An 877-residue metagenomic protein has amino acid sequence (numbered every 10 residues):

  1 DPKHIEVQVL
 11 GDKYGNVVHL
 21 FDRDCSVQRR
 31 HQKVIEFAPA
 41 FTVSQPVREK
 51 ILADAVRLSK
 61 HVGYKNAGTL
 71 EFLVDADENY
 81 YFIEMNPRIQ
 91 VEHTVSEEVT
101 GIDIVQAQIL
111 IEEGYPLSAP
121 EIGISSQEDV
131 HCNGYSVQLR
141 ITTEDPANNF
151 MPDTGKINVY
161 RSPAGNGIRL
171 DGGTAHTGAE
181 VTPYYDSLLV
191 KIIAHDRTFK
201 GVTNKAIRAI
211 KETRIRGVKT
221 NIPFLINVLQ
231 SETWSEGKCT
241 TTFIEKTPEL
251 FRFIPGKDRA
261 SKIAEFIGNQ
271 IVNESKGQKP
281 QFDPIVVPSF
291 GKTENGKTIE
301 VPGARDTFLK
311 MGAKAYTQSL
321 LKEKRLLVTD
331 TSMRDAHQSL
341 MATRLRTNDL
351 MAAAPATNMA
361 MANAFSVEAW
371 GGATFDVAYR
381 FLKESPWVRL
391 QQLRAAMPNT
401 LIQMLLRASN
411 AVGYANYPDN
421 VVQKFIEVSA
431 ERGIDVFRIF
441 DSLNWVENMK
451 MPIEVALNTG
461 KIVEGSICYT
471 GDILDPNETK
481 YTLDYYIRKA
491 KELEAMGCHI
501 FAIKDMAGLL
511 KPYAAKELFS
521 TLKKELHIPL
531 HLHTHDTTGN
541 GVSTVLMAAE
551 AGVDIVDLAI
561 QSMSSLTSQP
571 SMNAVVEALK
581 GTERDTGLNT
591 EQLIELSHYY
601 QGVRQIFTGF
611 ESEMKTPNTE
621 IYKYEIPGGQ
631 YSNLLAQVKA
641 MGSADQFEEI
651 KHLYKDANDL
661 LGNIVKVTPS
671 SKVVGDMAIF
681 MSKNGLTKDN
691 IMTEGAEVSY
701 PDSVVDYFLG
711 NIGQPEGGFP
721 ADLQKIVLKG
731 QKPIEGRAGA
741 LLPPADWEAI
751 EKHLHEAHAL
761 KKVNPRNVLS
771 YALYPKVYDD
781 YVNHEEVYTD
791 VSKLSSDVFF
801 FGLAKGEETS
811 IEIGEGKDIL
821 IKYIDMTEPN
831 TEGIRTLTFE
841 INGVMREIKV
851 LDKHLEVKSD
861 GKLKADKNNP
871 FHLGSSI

Functional and structural regions predicted by a protein language model:
D1-K279: ATP-dependent carboxylate activation and anion-phosphoryl transfer catalytic cores that bind Mg-ATP to form
H4-V7, Y481-R488, T538-D554: Catalytic cores of alpha/beta
L70, V328-T331, F365-A369, T400-N410 (+6 more regions): Hydrophobic faces of well-ordered beta-strands that scaffold small-molecule active sites in alpha/beta enzyme cores
T154, K858-I877: Acidic, low-complexity mobile loops and tails
I210-I215, L225-N227, F243, T247-I254 (+6 more regions): Terminal or standalone catalytic/regulatory effector modules within metabolic enzymes and repeat proteins
G371-V463, I467-E494, G508-P512: Active-site beta->alpha loop and helix N-cap motifs at the rims of alpha/beta catalytic domains
I439-S442, D505, A551-S568: Glycine-rich phosphate-binding active-site loops on the catalytic face of alpha/beta enzymes
V542-S543, S568, V576-L579, T586-S643 (+2 more regions): Core active-site phosphate/anionic-ligand binding loop and the adjoining beta-turn-alpha structural block in enzyme
